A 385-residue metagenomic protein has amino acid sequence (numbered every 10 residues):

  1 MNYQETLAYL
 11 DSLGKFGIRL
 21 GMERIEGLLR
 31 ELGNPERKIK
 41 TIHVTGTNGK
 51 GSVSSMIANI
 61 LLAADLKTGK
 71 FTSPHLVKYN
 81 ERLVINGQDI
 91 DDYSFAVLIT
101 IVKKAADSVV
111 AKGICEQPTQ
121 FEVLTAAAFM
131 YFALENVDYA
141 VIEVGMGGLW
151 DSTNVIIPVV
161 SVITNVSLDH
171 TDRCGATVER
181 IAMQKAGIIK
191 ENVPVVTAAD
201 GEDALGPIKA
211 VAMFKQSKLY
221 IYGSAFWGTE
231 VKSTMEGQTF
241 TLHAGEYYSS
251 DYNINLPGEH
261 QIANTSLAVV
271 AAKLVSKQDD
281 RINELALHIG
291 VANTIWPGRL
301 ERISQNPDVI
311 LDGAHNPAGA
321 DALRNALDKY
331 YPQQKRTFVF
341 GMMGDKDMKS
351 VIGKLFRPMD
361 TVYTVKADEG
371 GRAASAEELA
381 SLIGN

Functional and structural regions predicted by a protein language model:
M1-G46, V53-L66, F71, V110-E116: Short functional linear segments
E26-R30, N34-R37, A63-I156, D172-C174 (+1 more regions): ATP-dependent carboxylate-amine ligase catalytic core
K38, Y139-I142, D151-V162, V166-H170 (+2 more regions): Nucleotide phosphate-binding/pyrophosphate-handling subdomain across enzymes that bind or process nucleotide phosphates
I57, A128, I208: Aromatic/hydrophobic pocket-lining residues that form π-stacking "cages" and hydrophobic walls in ligand
P74, A198-A199, M213-S233, I254-E259 (+5 more regions): Beta-strand->loop->alpha-helix junctions that form or flank phosphate-binding loops in nucleotide-handling enzymes
P74, K78-L98, D172-I188, I208-V211 (+3 more regions): Active-site-proximal loop->helix
V109-G113, E135-E143, V160-D251, T265 (+1 more regions): Acidic, Mg2+-coordinating active-site environments of NTP-dependent enzymes
G201-Y220, D308-L311, P317, K349-N385: C-terminal helical cap/extension that packs against the catalytic core of soluble nucleotide-cofactor enzymes
